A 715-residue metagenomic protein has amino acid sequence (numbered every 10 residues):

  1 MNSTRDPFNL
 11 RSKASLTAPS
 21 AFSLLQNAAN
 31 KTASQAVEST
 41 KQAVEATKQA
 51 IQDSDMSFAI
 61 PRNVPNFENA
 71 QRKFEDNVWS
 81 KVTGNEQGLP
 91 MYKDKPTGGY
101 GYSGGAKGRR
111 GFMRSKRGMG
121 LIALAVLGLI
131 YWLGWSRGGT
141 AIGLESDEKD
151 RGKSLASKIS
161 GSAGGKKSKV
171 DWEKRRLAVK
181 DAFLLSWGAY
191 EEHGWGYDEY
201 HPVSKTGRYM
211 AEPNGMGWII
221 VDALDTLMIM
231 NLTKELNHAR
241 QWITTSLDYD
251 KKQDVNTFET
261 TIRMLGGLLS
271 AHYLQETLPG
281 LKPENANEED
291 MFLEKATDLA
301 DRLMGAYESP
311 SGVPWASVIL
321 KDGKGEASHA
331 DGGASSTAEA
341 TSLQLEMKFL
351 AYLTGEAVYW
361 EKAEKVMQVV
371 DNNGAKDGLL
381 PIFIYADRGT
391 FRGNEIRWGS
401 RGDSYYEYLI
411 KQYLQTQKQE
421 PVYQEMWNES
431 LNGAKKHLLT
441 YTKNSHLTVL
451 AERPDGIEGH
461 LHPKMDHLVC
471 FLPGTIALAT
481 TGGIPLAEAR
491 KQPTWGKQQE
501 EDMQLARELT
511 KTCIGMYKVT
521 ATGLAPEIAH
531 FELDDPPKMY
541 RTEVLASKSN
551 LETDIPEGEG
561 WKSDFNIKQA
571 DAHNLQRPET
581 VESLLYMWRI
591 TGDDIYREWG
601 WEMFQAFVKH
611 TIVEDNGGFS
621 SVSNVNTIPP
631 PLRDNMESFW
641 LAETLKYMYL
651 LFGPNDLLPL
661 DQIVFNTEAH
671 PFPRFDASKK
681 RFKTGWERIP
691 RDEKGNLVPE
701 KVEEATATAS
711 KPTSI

Functional and structural regions predicted by a protein language model:
N2-K31, A36, A43, K48-I715: Glycan-recognition and catalytic cores of secretory/periplasmic carbohydrate-active enzymes
